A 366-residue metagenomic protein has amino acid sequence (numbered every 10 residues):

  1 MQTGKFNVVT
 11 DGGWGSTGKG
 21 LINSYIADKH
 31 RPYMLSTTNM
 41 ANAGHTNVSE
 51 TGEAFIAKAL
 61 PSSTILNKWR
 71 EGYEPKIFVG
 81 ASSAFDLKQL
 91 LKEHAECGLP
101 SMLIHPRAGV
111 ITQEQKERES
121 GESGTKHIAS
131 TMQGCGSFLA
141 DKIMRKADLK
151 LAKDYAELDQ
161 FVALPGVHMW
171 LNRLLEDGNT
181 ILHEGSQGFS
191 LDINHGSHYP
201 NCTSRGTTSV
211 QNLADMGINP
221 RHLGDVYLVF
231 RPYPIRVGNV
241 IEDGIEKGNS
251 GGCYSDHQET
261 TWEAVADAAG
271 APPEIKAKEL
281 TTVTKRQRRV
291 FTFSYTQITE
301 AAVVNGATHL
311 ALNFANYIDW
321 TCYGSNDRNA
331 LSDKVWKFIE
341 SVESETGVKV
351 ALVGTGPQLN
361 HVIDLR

Functional and structural regions predicted by a protein language model:
M1-R366: Non-transmembrane, aqueous-exposed alpha-helical and coiled segments at domain scale
